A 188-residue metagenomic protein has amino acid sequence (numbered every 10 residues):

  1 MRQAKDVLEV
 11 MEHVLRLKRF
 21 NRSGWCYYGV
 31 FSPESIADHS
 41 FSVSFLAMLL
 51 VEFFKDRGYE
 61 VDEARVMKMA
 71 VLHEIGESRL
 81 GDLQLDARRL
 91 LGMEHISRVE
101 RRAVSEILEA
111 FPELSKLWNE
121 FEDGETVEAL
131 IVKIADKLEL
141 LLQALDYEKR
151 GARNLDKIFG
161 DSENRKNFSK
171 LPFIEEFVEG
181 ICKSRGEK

Functional and structural regions predicted by a protein language model:
M1-K188: Alpha-helical, largely C-terminal catalytic domains that coordinate divalent metal ions via clustered Asp/Glu/His
